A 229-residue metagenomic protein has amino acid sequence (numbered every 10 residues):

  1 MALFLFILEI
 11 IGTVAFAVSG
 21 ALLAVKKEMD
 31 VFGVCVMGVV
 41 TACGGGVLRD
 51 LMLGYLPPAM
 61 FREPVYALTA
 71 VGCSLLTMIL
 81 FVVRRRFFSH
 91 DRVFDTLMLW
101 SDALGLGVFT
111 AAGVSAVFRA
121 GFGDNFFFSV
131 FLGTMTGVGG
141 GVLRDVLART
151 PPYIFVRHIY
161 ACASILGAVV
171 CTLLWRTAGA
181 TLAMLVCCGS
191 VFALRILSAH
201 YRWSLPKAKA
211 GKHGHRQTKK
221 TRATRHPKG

Functional and structural regions predicted by a protein language model:
M1-A120, D124-F127, Y153-G229: Alpha-helical transmembrane segments and their membrane-interface boundaries that form or gate the permeation pathway
F126-V130, T134: Membrane-embedded alpha-helical hairpins and interfacial helices in multi-pass inner-membrane proteins
V138-T150: Membrane-helix boundary/interface segments in integral membrane proteins
